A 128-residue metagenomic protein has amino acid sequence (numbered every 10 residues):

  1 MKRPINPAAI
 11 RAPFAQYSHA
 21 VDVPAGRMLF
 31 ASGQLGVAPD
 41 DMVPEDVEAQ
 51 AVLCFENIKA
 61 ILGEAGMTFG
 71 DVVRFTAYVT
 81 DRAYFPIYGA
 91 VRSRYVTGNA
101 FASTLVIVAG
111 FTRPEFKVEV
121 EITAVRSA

Functional and structural regions predicted by a protein language model:
M1-R74, V79-A128: N-terminal presequence-like segments and the immediate start of the first folded domain
